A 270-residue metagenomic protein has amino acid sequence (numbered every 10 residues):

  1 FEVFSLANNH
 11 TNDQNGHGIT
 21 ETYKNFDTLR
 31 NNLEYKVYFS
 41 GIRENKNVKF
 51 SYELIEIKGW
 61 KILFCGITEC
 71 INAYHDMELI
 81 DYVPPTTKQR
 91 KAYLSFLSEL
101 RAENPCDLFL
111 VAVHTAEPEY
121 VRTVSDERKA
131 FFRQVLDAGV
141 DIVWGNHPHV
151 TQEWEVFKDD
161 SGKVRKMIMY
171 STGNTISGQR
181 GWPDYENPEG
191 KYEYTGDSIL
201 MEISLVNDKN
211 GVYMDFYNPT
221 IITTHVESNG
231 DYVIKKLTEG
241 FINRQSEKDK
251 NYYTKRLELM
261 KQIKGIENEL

Functional and structural regions predicted by a protein language model:
F1-N45: Core catalytic region of metal-dependent phosphoesterases/phosphodiesterases, especially metallo-beta-lactamase-like
E2-N8, D13, Y38-G41, I62-G66 (+4 more regions): Structural recognition of the beta-strand scaffold that forms the well-ordered cores of secreted hydrolase catalytic
E2-V3, D126-I199: Conserved beta-sheet core of the metallophosphoesterase superfamily
T11-Y23, K46-S51, C70-Y74, A116-V121 (+2 more regions): Active-site environment of divalent metal-dependent phosphoester hydrolases
Q14, C70-A92, E117-T123, I176-E193: Acidic/histidine-rich helix-loop elements that form or flank divalent-metal/phosphate-binding sites at the catalytic
E56-F109, A130: Binuclear metal-dependent hydrolase catalytic cores centered on His/Asp/Glu-rich metal-binding motifs
N104, Q179-L270: A short C-terminal boundary segment appended to hydrolase-like catalytic domains
C106-G139: Active-site-proximal segments of metal-dependent phosphoesterases and phosphodiesterases across multiple
